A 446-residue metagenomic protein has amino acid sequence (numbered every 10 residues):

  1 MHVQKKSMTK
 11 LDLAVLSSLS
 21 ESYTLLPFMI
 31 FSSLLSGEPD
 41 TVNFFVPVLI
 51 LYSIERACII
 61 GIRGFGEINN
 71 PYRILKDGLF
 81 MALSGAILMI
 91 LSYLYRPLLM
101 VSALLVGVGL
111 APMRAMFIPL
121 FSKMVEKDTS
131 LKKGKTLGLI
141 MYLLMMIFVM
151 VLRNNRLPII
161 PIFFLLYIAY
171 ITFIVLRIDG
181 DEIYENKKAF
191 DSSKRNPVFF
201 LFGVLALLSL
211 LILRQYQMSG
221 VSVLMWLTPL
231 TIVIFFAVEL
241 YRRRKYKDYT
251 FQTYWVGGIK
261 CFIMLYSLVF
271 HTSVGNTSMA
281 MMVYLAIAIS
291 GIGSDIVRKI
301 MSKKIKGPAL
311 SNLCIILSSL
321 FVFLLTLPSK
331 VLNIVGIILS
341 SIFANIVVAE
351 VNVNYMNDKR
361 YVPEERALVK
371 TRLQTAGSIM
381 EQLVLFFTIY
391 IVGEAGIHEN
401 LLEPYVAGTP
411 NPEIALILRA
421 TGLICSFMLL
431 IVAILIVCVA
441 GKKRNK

Functional and structural regions predicted by a protein language model:
H2-R56, S209-M225, R244-L285: Helix-loop boundary and gating motifs at the non-cytosolic
I54-I60, T228-Y241, M282-K304: Transmembrane alpha-helices of Major Facilitator/SLC transporters
G64-F80, M301-I316: Cytoplasmic membrane-interface "Motif A"-like loop-to-helix N-cap segments of 12-TM Major Facilitator Superfamily
F80-L94, M150, I316-V331: C-terminal ends and interior cores of transmembrane alpha-helices in multi-pass membrane transporters/permeases
L98-M113, Y254, V331-V348: Hydrophobic core of transmembrane alpha-helices in multi-pass small-molecule transporters, especially MFS/SLC-type
A111-E126, S267, N345-Y361: Intracellular juxtamembrane helix-capping segments at the cytosolic ends of symmetry-related transmembrane helices
K127-G138, L143, V149-I263, L430-K446: Intracellular loop-helix junctions on the cytosolic face of multi-pass helical membrane proteins
P363-G393: A late C-terminal transmembrane helix in Major Facilitator Superfamily
